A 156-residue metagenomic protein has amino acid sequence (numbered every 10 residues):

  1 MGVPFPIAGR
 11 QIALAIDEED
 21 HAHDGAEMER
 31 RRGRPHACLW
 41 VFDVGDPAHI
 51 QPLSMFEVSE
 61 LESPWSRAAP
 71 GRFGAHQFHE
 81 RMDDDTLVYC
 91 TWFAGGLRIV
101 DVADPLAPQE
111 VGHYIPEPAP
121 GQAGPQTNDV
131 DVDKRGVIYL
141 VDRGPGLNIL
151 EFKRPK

Functional and structural regions predicted by a protein language model:
M1-K156: Feature marking well-ordered beta-strand scaffolds used for ligand recognition
